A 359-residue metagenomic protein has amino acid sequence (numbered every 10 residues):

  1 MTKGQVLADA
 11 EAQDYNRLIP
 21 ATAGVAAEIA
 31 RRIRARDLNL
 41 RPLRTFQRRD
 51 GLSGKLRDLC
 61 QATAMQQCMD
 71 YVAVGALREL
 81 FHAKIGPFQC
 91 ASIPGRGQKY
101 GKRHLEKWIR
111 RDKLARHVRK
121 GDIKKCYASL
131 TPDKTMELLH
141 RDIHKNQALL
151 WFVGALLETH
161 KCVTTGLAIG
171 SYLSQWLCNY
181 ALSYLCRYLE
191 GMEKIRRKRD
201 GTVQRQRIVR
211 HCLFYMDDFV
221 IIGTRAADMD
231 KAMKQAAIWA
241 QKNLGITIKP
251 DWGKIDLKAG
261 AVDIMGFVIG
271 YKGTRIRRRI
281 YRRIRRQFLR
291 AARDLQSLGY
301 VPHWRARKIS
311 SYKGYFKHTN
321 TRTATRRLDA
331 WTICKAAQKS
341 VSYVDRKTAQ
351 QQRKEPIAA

Functional and structural regions predicted by a protein language model:
M1-R31, E355-A359: Non-catalytic, polymerase-adjacent accessory regions of viral genome-replication enzymes
L7-N16, R41-C68, K84-R96, L157-N179 (+1 more regions): Short, conserved non-catalytic motifs in the polymerase core
T22-S53: Active-site-flanking structural segment that lines cofactor/substrate pockets
R32-R36, E106-M216, V220-Q235, D256: Conserved polymerase palm-domain catalytic core
L43, L213-D217, D251: Short Gly/Ser/Thr- and Asp/Glu-enriched loop/turn motifs at secondary-structure junctions
Q67, Y71, R187, I195-R207 (+3 more regions): Right-hand nucleic-acid polymerase module
D70-T131: Active-site-proximal segment of RNA-dependent polymerases
S92-Y100, C212, V220, K254-G260: Beta-rich nucleic-acid/ligand-interaction surfaces
